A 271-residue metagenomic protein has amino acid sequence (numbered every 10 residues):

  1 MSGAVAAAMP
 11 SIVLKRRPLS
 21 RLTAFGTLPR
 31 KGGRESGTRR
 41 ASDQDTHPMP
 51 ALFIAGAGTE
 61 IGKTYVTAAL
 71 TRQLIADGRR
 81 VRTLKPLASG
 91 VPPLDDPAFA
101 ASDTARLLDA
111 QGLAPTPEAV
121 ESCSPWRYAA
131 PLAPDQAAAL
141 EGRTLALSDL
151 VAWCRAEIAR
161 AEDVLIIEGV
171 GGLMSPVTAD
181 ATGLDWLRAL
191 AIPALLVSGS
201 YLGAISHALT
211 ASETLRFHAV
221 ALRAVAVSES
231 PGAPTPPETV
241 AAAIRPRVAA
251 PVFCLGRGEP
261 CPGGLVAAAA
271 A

Functional and structural regions predicted by a protein language model:
M1-P48: Intrinsic disorder/low-complexity segments
M49-F53: Extreme N-terminal starter segment of soluble prokaryotic enzymes
I54-T67: Glycine-rich phosphate-binding P-loop
Y65-G142, E157: N-terminal phosphate/diphosphate-binding loop that engages ATP/GTP or pyrophosphate donors across diverse enzyme folds
L70, A76, A156, V164 (+2 more regions): Conserved catalytic-core segment of NTP-binding enzymes
K85-L87, E121, A226-S228, A250-E259: Beta-strand->loop->alpha-helix junctions that form or flank phosphate-binding loops in nucleotide-handling enzymes
R143-R155: Cytosolic-facing regulatory segments adjacent to core modules
V266-A271: Charged, alpha-helix-forming regions
